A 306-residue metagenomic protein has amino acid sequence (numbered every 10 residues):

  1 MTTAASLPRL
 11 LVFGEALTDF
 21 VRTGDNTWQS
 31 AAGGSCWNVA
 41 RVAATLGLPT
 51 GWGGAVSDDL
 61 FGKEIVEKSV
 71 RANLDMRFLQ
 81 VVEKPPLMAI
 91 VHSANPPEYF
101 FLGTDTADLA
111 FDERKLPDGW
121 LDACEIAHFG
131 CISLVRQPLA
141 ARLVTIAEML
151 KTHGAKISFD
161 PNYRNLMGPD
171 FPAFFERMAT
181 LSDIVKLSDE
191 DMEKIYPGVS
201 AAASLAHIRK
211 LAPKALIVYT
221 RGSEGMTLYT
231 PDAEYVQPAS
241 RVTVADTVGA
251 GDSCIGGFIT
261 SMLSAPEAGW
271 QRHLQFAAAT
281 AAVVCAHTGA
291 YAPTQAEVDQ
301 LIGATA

Functional and structural regions predicted by a protein language model:
M1-A72, V244: Glycine-rich phosphate/adenosyl-contacting loop at the front of the ribokinase-like
M1-R9, A201-A306: Conserved phosphate-binding/catalytic region of the ribokinase-like
F20, P49-F129, A155, L301-A306: Conserved N-terminal subdomain of the carbohydrate kinase-like
A43, S188, G251: Short, conserved phosphate/pyrophosphate- and ester-handling motifs at nucleotide-, phospho-/glycolipid
W52, I157-F159, V185: Hydrophobic faces of well-ordered beta-strands that scaffold small-molecule active sites in alpha/beta enzyme cores
T104, I132, N162-R164, E190 (+2 more regions): Active-site beta-loop-alpha junctions enriched in small/polar residues
S133-A140, R164-P169: Active-site glycine- and acidic-residue-rich loops that bind and position anionic ligands or nucleotide-like cofactors
H153, L166-Y235: Conserved phosphate/ATP/ADP-binding segment of small-molecule kinases
